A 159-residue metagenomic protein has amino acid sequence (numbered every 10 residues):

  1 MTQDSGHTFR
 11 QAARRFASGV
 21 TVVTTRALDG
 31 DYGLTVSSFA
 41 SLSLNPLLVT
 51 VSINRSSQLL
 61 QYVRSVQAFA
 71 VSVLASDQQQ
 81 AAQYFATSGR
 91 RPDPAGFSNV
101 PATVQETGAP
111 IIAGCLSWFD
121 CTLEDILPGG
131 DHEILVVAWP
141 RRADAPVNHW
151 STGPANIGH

Functional and structural regions predicted by a protein language model:
M1-H159: Basic, polyanion-binding surface patches
